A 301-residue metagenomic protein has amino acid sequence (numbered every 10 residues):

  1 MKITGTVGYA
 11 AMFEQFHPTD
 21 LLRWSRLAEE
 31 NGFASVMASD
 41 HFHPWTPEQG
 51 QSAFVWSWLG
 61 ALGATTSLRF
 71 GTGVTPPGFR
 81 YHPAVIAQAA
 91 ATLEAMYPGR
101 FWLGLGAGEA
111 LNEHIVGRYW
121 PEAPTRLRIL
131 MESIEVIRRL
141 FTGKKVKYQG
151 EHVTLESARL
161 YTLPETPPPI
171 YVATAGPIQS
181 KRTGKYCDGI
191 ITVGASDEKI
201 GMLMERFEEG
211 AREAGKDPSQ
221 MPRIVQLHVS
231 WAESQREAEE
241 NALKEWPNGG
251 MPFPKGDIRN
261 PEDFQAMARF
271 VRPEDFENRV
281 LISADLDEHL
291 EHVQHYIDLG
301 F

Functional and structural regions predicted by a protein language model:
M1-F301: Active-site-adjacent structural elements that line small-molecule/cofactor binding pockets in enzymes
